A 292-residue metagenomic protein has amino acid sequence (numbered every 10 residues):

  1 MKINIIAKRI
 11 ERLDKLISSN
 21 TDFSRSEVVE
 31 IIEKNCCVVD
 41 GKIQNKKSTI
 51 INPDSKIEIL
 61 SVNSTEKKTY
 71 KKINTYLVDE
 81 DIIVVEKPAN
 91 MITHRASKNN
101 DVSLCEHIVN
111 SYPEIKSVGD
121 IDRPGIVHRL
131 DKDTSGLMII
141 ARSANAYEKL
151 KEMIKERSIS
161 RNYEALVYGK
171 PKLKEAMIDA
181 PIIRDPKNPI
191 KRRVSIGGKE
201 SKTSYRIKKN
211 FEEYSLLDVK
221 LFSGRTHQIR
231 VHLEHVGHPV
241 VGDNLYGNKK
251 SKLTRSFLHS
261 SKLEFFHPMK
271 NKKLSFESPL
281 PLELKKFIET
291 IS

Functional and structural regions predicted by a protein language model:
M1-S292: RNA pseudouridine synthases
